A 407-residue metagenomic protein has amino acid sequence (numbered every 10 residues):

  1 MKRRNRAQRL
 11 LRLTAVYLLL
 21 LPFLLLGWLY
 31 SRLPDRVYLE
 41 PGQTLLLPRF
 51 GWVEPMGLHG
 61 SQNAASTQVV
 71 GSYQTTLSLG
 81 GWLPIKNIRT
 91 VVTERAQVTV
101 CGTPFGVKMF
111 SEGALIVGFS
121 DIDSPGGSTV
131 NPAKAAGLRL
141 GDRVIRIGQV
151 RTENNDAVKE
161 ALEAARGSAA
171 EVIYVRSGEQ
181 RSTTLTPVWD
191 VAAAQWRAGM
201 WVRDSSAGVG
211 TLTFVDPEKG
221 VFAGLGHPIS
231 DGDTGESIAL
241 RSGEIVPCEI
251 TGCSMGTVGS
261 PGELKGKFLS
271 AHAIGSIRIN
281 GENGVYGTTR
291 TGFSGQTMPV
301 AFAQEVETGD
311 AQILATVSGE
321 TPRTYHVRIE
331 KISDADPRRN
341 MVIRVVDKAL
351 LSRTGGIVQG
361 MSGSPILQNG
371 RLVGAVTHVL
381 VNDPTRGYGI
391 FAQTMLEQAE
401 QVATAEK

Functional and structural regions predicted by a protein language model:
K2-R3, G57-V100, R278-Y325: Interdomain regulatory linker/hinge segments that flank or connect interaction modules in polarity/junction/synaptic
R9-W28: Hydrophobic membrane-insertion alpha-helices, especially the h-region of bacterial N-terminal signal peptides
S66-Q68, R146-E179, D383-T385, I390-Q393: PDZ domains, with a preference for the canonical peptide-binding region formed by the helix
L77-L79, K86-I88, V92-E94, K159-G199: PDZ-domain C-terminal substructure recognizer with occasional recognition of PDZ-binding tails
F110-A135, R139: PDZ/PDZ-like groove recognition
T129-R143, R166, G356-G360: A short glycine-leucine-enriched loop at secondary-structure breakpoints that most characteristically corresponds
A133-D156, I366-N369, V373-H378: Conserved PDZ fold ligand-binding element
T186-Q359, Q368-N369, T377, D383-Q398: Serine endopeptidase catalytic core focused on the charge-relay Asp
